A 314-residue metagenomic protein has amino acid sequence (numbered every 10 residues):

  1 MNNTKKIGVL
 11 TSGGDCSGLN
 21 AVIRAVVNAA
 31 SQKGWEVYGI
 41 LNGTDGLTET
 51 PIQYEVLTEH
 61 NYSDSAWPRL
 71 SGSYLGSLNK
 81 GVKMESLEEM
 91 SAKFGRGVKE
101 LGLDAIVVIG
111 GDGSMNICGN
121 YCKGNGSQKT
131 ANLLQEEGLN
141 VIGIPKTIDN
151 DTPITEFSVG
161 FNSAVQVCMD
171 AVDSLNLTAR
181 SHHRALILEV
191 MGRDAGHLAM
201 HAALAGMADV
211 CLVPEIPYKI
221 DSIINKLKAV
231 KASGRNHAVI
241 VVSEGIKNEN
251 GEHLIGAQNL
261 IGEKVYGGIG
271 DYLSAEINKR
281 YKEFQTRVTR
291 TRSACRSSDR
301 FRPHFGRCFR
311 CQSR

Functional and structural regions predicted by a protein language model:
N2-P51: N-terminal phosphate-binding or glycine-rich loops at protein starts, especially the Walker A/P-loop of NTPases
K6-G14, S73-L78, A105-I109, L186-E189 (+1 more regions): Short glycine-rich or small-residue beta-strand-to-loop segments that form or flank ligand, phosphate, metal/Fe-S
S12-D15, I40-G46, N79-K80, G111-S114 (+7 more regions): Short, ordered loop/turn segments at secondary-structure junctions
L47-V108, G113-M115, I144, F157-D170: Glycine-rich oxoanion-binding loops at beta->alpha junctions
G97, A105-G111, N116-N120, K129-L133 (+2 more regions): Accessory alpha-helical/coil subdomains and C-terminal extensions that flank or cap enzyme catalytic cores
I154-V165, R296-P303: Short beta-strand elements at the ligand-binding edges of bilobed clamshell
K264-R314: C-terminal non-catalytic interaction/assembly regions of soluble proteins
